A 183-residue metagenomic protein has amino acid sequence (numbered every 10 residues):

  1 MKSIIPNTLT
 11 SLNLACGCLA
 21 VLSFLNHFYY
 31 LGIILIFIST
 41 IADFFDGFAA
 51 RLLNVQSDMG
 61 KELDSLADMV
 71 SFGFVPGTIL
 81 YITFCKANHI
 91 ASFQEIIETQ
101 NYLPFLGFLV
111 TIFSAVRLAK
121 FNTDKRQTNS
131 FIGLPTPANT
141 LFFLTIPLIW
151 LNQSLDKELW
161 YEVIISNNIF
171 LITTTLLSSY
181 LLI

Functional and structural regions predicted by a protein language model:
M1-G47: Topogenic membrane-insertion module of multi-pass membrane proteins
I4-S11, L31-I34, E62, L66-M69 (+3 more regions): Alpha-helical transmembrane segments of integral membrane proteins
P6-T10, L52-L118: Multi-pass membrane catalytic core of lipid/isoprenoid biosynthesis enzymes
A15, L66-I79, G133-L148: Small-residue-rich segments of transmembrane alpha-helices in multi-pass membrane proteins, especially helix faces
L19-I34, G77-F105, I146-I169: Helix-coil boundary and interhelical linker segments in multi-pass alpha-helical membrane proteins
I36-D43, L109-K120, P147-L148, T175-L182: Alpha-helical transmembrane segments of multi-pass membrane proteins
G47-D58, A115-N129, G133, I183: C-terminal ends of transmembrane helices
T128-I183: C-terminal membrane-associated helical module and adjoining short loops/tails
